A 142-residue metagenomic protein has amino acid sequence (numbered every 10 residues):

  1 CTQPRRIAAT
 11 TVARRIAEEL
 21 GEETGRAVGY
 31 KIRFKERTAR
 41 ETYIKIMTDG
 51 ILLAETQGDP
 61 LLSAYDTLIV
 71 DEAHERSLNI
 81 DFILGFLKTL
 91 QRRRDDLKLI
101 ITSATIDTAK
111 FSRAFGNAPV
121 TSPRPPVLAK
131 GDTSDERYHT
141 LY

Functional and structural regions predicted by a protein language model:
C1-P123, D135-Y142: Conserved P-loop/Walker A NTP-binding site and adjacent catalytic elements of P-loop NTPases
